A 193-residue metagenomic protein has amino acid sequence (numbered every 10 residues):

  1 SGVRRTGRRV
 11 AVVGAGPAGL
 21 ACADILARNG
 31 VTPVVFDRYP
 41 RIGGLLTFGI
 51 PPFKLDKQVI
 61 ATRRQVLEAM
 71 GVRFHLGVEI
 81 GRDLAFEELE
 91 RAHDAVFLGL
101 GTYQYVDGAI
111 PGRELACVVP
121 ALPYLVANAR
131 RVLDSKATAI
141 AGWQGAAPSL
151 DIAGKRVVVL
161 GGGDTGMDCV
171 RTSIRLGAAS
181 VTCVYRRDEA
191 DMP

Functional and structural regions predicted by a protein language model:
S1-P193: Residues forming the flavin
